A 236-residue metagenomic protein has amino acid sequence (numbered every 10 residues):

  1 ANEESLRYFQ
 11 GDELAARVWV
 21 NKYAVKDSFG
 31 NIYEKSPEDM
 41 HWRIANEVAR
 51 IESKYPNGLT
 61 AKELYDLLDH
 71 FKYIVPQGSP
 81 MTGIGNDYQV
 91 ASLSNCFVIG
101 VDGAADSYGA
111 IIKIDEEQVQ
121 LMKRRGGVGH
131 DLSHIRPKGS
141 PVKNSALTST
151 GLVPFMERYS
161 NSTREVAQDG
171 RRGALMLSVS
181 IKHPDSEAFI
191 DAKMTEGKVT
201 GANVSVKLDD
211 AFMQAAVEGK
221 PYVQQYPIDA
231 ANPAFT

Functional and structural regions predicted by a protein language model:
A1-T236: Extended catalytic cores of very large enzyme megasubunits
